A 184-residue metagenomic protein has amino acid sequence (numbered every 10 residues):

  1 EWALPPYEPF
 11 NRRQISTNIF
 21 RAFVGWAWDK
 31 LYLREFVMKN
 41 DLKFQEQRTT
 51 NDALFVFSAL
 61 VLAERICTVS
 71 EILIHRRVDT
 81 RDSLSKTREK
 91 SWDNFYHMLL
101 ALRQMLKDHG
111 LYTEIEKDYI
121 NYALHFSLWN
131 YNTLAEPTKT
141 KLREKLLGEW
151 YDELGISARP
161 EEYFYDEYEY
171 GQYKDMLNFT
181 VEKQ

Functional and structural regions predicted by a protein language model:
E1-V69, I74-E89: Donor-binding/catalytic cores of nucleotide-activated saccharide and glycerol-phosphate transferases/polymerases
N40, L111, I115-E116: Residue-level recognition of alpha-helix termini/interfacial anchor residues
E71-T80, S85-Y112, F126-I156: Catalytic core of nucleotide-sugar-dependent glycosyltransferases
E114-N121, E144: Short, charged, amphipathic alpha-helical segments
E136-Q184: Membrane-interface aromatic/basic loop that binds lipid-linked glycans or pyrophosphate carriers, typified by
